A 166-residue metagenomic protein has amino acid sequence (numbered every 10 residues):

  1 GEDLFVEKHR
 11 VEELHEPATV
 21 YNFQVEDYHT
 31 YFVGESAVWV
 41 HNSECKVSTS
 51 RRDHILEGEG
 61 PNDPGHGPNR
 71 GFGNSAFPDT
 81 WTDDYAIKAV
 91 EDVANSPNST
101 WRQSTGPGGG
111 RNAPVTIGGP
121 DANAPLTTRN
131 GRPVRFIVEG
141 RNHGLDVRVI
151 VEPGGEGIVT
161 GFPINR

Functional and structural regions predicted by a protein language model:
G1-C45: HINT/intein-family self-processing domains that catalyze protein splicing or autoproteolytic maturation of precursor
V20, T49-R52: A residue-level signal for beta-strand positions that form part of recognition/binding surfaces within mature
R52-D53, E57-R166: Functional cores of ribonucleases/endoribonucleases
